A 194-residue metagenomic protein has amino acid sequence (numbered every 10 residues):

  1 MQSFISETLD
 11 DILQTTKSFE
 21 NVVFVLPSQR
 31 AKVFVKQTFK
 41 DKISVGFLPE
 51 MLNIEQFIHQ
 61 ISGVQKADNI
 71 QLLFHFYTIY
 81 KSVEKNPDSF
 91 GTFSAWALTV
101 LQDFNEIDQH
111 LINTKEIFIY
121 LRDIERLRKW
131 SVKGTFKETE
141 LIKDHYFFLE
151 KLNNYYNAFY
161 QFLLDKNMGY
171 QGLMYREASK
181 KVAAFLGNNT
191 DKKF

Functional and structural regions predicted by a protein language model:
M1-D11: N- or domain-start disorder-to-order transition segments that initiate the globular core
L13-E20, F185-K192: Flexible, charged surface loops at secondary-structure boundaries
F19-A31, K192-F194: Conserved RecA-like ASCE P-loop NTPase motor core of nucleic-acid helicases/translocases
Q29-D191: Basic/charged alpha-beta structural segments of nucleotide/phosphate-handling enzymes
